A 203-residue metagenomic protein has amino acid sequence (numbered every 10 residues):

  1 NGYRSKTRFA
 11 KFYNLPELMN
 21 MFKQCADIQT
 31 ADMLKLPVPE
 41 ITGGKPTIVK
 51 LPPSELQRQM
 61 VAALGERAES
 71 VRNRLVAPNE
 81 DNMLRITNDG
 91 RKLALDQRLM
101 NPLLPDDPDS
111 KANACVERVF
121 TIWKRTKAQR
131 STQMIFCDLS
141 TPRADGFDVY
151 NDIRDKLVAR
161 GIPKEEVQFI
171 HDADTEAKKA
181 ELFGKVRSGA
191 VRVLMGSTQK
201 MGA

Functional and structural regions predicted by a protein language model:
N1-P105, T121: Inter-lobe coupling linker of SF2 helicases/translocases
L18, L104-V116, D145-Y150: Phosphate/oxyanion-binding active-site loops and adjacent basic polyanion-contact surfaces
G44, R98-L99, P142-G146, G202-A203: Short catalytic/ligand-binding loop motif for oxyanion handling, primarily in non-cytosolic enzymes, centered on
K50, R91, T132-L139, V167-D172 (+2 more regions): Short beta-strand segments
L75-M83, A128-N151: Conserved strand-helix element at the start of the C-terminal RecA-like helicase core
V119-R130: Glycine-rich phosphate/diphosphate-binding loops that line cofactor/substrate pockets in enzymes
S140-F169: Conserved helicase motor "Helicase C" RecA-like lobe of SF1/SF2 P-loop NTPases
P163-T198: Conserved helicase ATPase core of P-loop NTP-dependent helicases/translocases
